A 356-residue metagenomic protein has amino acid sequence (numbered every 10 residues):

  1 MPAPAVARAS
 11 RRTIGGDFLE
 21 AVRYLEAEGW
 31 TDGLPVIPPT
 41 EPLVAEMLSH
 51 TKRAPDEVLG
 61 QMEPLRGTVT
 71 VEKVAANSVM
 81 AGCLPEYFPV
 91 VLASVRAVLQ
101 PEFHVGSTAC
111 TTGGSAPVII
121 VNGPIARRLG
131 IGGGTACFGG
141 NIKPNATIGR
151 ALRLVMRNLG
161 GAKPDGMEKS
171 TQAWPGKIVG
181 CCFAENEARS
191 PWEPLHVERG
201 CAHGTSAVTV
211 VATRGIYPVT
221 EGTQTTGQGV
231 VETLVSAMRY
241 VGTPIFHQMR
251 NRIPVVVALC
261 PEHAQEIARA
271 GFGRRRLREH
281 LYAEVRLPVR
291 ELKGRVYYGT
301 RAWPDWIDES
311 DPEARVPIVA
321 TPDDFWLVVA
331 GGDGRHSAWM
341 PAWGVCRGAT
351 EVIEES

Functional and structural regions predicted by a protein language model:
M1-S356: Non-transmembrane, aqueous-exposed alpha-helical and coiled segments at domain scale
